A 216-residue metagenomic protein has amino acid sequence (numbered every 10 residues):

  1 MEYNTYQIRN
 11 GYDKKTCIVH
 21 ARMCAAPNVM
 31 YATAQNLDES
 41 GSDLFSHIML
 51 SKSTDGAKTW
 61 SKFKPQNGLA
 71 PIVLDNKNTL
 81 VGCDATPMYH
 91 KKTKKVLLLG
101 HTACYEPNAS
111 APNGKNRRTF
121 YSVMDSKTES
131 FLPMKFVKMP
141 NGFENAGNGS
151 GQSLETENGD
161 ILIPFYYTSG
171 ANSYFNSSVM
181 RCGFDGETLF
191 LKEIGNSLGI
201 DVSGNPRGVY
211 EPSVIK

Functional and structural regions predicted by a protein language model:
M1-T16, C24-L80, Y89-A146, L154-K216: Beta-rich carbohydrate-recognition and catalytic domains
